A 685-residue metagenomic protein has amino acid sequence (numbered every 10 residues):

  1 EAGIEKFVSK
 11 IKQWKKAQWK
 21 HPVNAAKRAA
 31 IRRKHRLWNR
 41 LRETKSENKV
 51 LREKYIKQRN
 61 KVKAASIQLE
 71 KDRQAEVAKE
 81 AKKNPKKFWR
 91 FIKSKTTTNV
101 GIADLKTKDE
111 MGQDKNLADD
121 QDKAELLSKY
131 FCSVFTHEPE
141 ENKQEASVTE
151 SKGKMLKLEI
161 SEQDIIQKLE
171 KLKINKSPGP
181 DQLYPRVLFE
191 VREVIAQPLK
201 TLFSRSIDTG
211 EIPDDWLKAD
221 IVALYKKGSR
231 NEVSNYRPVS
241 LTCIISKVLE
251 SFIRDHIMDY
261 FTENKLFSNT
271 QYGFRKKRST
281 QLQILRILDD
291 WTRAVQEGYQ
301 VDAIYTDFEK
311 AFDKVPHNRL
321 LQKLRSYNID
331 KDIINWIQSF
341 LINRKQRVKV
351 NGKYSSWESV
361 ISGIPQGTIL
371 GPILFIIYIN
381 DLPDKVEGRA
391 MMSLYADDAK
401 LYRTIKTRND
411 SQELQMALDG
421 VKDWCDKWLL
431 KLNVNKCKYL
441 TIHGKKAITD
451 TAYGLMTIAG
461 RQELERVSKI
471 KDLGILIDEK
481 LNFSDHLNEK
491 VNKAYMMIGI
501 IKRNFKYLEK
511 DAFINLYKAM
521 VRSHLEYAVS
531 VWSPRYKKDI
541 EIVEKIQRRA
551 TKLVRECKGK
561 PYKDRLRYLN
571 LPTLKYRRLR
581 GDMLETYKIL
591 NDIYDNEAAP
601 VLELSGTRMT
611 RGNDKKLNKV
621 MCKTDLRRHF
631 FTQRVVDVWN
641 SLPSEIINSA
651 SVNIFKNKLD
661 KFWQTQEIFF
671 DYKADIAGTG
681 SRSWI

Functional and structural regions predicted by a protein language model:
E1-G3, Q462-V531: Basic, alpha-helical interaction scaffolds
G3-K6, K10, W14, S46-E162 (+2 more regions): Basic/polar low-complexity segments
E110-L117, Q121, T136-E140, E145 (+2 more regions): Short linear motifs embedded in intrinsically disordered, charge-biased segments
F131, M155-P365: Conserved pre-catalytic core of RNA-dependent polymerases
G179, K218-I221, R237, Q271 (+8 more regions): Catalytic palm active-site di-aspartate
I253-Q271, Q296, V301, P372-Y402: Active-site palm subdomain of RNA-directed nucleic acid polymerases
K310-Y327, A399-D423, P534: Catalytic palm subdomain of template-directed nucleic-acid polymerases, centered on the conserved carboxylate motif
G352, K431-S468: Short, conserved micro-motifs composed of acidic
